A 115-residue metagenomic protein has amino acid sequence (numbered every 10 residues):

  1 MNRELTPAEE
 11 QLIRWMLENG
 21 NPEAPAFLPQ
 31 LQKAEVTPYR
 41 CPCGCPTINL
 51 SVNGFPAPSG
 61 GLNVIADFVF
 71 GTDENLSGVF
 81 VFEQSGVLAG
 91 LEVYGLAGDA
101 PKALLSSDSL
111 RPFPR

Functional and structural regions predicted by a protein language model:
M1-D67, A103-R115: N-terminal domain-onset segments
G71-R115: Short, compact, well-ordered microdomains
